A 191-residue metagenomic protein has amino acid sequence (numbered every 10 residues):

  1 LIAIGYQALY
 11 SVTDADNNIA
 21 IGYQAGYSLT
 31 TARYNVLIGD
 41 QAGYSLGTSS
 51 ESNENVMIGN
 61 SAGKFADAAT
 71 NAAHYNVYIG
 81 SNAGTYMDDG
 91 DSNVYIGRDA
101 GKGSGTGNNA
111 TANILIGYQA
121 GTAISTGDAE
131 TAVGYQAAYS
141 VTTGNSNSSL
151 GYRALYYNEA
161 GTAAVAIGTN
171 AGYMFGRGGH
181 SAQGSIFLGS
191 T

Functional and structural regions predicted by a protein language model:
L1-T191: Glycine- and small/polar-enriched repetitive beta-structure motifs of secreted/surface proteins
